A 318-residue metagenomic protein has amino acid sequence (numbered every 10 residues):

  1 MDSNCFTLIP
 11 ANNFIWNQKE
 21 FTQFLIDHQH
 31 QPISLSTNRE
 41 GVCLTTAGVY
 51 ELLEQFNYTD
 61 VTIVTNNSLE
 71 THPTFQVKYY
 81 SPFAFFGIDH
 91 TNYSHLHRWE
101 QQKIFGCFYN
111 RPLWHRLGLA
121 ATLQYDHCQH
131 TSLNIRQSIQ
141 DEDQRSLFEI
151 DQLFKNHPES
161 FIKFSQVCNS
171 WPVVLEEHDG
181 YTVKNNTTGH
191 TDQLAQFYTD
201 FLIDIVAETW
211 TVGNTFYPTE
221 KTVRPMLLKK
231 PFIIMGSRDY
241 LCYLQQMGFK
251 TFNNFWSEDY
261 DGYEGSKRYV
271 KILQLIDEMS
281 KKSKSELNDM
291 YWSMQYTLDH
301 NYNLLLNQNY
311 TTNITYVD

Functional and structural regions predicted by a protein language model:
M1-V206, V212-T219, V223-D318: Pol beta-like nucleotidyltransferase catalytic core
